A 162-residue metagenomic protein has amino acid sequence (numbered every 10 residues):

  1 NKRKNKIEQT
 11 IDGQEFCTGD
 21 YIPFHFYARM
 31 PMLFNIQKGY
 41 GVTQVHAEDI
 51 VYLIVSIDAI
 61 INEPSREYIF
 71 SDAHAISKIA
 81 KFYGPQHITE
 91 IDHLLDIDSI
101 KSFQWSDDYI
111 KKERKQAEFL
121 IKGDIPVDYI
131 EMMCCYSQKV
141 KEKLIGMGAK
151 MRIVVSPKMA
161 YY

Functional and structural regions predicted by a protein language model:
N1-Y162: Active-site-proximal loop/hinge segments that shape catalytic or ion-binding/gating pockets
